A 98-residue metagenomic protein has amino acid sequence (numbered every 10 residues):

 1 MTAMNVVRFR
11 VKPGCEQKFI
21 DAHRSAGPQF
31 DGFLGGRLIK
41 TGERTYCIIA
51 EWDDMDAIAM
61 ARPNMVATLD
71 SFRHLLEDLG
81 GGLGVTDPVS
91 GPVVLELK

Functional and structural regions predicted by a protein language model:
M1-A3, F9-R10, R37-C47, S71-K98: Glycine-rich beta-strand-turn "strand-cap" elements at beta-sheet edges
R8-F19: Short, surface-exposed ligand-recognition loops at beta-strand->loop->(often short) alpha-helix junctions that present
K12-G14, T41, D53-M55: Short coil/turn motifs at secondary-structure junctions
Q17-F19, Y46-I48, I58-M60, K98: Short acidic, gly/pro-rich beta-turn/loop elements at beta-sheet edges and active-site/ligand-binding grooves
S25-G35, E51-D87: An amphipathic, aromatic/His-enriched active-site/gating alpha helix that lines ligand/cofactor pockets
